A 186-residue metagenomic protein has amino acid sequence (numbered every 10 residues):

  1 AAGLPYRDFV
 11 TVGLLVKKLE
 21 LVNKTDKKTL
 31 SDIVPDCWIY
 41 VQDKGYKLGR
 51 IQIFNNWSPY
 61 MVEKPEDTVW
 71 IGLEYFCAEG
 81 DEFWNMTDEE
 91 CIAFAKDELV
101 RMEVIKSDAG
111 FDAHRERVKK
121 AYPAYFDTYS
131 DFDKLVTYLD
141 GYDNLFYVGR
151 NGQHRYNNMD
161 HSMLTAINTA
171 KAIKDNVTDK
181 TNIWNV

Functional and structural regions predicted by a protein language model:
A1-E89, A93-V104, Y138, T181-N185: Mid-domain catalytic core of redox enzymes that form a hydrophobic substrate pocket/lid adjacent to a catalytic redox
W57, R115-E116: Short secondary-structure capping/turn micro-motifs that flank functional sites
W84, A121-A124: Short, glycine/charged-rich beta-strand-loop motifs at protein surfaces that mediate ligand recognition and catalysis
E98, Y125-F126: Active-site and substrate-binding clefts of carbohydrate-active enzymes
S107-F111: Flexible, glycine/charged-enriched surface loops at secondary-structure junctions
E116-K119, F126-V186: C-terminal lid/capping helical subdomain adjacent to the catalytic/cofactor pocket in oxidative enzymes
